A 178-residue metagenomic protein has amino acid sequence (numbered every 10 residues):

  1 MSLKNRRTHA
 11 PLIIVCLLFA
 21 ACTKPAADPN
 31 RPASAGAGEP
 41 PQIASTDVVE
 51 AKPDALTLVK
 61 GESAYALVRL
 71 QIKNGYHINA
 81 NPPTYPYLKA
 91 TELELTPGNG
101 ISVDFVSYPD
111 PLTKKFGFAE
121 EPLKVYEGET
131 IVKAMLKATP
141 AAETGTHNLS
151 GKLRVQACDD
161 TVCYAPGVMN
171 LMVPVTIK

Functional and structural regions predicted by a protein language model:
S2-L12: Bacterial N-terminal signal peptides that target proteins for export
V15-C16, Q156: Residue-level signal for mature regions of secreted extracellular proteins and peptides
L18-A21: C-terminal motif of bacterial Sec signal peptides marking the signal peptidase cleavage site
T23-K178: Extracellular/lumen-exposed scaffold segments
